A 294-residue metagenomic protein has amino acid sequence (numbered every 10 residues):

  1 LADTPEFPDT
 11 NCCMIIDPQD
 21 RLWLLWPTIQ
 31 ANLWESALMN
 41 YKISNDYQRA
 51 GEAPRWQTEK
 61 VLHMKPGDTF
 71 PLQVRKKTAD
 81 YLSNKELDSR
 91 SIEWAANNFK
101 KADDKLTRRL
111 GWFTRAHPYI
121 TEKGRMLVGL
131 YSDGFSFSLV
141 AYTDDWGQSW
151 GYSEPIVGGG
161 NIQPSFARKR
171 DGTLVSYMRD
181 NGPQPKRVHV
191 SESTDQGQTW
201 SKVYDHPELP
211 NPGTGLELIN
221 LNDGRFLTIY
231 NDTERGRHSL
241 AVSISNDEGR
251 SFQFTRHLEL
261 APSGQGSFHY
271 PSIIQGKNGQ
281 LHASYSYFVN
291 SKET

Functional and structural regions predicted by a protein language model:
L1-T294: Asp-box/BNR beta-propeller blade signature and adjacent active/binding-site loops in extracellular glycan-interacting
